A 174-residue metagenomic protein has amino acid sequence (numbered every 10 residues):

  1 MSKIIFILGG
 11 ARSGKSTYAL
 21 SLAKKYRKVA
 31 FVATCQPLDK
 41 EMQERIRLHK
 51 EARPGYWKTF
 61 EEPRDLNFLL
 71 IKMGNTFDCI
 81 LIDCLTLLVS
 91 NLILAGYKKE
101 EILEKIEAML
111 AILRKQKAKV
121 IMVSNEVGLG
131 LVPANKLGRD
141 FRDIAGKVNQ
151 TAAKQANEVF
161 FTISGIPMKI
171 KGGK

Functional and structural regions predicted by a protein language model:
M1, R47-K50, I82-I93, G128: Short, basic/glycine-rich phosphate-binding loops at helix/coil junctions that contact nucleotide phosphates
S2-L8, I106, K174: Flexible, compositionally biased loop and terminal segments
I4-M73: Conserved P-loop
A19, H49, L81, N125 (+1 more regions): Residue-level signal for inorganic ion chemistry
V29, I80, E158-F161: Short, well-ordered beta-strand core segments
Y56-K105: Helix-adjacent hinge/juxtasegments
R64, V89-K174: Replace "adjacent to P-loop NTPase cores in ATP/GTP-dependent enzymes" with "adjacent to NTP-binding cores
